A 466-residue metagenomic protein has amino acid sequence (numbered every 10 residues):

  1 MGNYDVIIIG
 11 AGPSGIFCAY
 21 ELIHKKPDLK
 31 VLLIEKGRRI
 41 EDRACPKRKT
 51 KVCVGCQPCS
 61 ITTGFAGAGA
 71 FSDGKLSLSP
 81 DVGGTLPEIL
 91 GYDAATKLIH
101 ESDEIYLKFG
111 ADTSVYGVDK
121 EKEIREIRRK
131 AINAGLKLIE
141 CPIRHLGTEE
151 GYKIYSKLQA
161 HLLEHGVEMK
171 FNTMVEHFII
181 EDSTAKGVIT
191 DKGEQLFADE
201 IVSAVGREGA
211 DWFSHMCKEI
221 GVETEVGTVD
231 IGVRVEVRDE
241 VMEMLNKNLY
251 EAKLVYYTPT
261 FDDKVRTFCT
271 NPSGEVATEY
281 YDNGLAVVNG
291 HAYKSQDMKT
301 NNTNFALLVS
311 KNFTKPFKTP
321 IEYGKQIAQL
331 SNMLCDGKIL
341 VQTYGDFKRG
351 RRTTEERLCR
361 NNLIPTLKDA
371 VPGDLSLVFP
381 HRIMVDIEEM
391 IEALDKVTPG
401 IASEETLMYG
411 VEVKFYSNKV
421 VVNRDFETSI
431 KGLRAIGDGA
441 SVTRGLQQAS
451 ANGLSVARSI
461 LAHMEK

Functional and structural regions predicted by a protein language model:
G2-G83, I124-K466: Residues forming the flavin
G64-G117: Dinucleotide-binding Rossmann-like beta1-alpha1 core, especially the glycine-rich loop that anchors the ADP
D103-Y106, V118-D119, R128-L136: Extended, charge- and Ser/Thr-rich helical segments
S114, V118, I201-A204: Short catalytic-loop micro-motif centered on adjacent basic/acidic residues
